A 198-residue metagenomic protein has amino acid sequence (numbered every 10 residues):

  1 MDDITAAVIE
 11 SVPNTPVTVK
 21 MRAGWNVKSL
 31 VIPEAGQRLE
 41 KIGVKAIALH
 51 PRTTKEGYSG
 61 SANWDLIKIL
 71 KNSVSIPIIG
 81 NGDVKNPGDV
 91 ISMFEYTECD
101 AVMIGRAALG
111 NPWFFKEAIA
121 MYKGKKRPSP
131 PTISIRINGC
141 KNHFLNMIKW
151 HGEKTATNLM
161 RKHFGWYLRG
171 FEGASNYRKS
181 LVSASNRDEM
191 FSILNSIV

Functional and structural regions predicted by a protein language model:
M1-V198: Flavin-dependent oxidoreductase catalytic cores
